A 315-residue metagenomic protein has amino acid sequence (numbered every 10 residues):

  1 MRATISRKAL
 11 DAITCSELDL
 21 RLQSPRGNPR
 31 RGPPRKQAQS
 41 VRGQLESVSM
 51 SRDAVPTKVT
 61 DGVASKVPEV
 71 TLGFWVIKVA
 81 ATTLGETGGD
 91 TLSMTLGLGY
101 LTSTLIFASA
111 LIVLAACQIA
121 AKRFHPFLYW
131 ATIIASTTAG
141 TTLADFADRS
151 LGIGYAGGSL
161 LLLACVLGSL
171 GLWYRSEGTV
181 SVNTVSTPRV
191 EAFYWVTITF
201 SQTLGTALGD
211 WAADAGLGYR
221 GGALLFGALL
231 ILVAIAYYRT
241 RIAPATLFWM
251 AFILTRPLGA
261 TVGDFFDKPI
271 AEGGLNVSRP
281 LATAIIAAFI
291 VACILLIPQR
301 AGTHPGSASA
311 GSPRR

Functional and structural regions predicted by a protein language model:
T4-R7, P33: Short linear segments in intrinsically disordered or otherwise low-structure-confidence regions
R30-S49: Short, Lys/Arg-enriched N-terminal segments with co-localized hydrophobic residues within the first ~10-30 amino acids
V48-R315: Polytopic alpha-helical membrane proteins, predominantly small-molecule transporters/carriers
